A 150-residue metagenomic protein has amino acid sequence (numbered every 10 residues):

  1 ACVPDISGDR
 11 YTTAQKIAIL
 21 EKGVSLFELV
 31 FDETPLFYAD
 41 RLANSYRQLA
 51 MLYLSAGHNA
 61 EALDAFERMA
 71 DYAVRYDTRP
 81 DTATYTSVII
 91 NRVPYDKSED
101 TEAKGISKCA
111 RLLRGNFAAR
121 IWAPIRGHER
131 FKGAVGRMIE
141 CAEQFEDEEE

Functional and structural regions predicted by a protein language model:
C2, G8, A14-H128, K132 (+1 more regions): Alpha-helical protein-protein interaction modules
